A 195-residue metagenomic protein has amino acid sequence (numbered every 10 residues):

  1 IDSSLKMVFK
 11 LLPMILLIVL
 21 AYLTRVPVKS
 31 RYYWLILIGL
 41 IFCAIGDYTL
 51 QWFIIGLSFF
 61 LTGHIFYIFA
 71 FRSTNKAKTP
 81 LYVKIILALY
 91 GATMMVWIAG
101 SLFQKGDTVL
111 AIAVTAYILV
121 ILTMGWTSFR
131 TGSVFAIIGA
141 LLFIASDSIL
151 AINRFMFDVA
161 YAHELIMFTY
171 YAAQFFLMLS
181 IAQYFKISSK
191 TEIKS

Functional and structural regions predicted by a protein language model:
I1-S195: Polytopic alpha-helical membrane-helix bundles and their juxtamembrane interface segments in multi-pass membrane
